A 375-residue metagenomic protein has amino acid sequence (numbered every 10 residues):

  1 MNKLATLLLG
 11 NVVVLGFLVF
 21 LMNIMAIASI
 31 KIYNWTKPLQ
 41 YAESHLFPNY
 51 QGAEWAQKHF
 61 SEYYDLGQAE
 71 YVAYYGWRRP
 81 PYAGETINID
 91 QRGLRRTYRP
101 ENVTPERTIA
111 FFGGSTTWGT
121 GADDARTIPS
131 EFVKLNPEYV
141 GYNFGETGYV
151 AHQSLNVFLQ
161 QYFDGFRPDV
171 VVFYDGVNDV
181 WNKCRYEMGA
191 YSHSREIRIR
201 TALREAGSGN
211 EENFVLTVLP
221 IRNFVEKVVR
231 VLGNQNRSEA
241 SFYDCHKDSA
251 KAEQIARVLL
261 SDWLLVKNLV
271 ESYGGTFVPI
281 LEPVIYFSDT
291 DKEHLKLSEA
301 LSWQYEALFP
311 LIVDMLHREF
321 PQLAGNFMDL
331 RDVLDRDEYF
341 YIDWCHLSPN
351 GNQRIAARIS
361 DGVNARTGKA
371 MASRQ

Functional and structural regions predicted by a protein language model:
N2-V14, A26, I30, E319-P321 (+2 more regions): Histidine-centered active-site loop/cap adjacent to the catalytic His in serine esterases/O-acetyl transfer systems
V19-P38: Membrane-interface motif at the C-terminal end of an N-terminal transmembrane signal
T36-S130, K134-L135, E338, Q375: Membrane/wall-proximal cationic-aromatic binding patches
T108-I109, T116-G209, N213: Conserved SGNH/GDSL esterase-like catalytic core that processes O-acyl groups on lipids and polysaccharides
S130, K134, H152, N156 (+8 more regions): Solvent-exposed, polar/charged alpha-helical surfaces in well-ordered, non-transmembrane soluble domains, broadly
N143-G145, L281-E282, D329-R331: Residue-level recognition of beta-strand->loop/alpha-helix junctions
E146, R331-D335, Y341, C345-L347: Catalytic cores of nucleotide-enabled group-transfer and carboxylate-activating enzymes in metabolic and assembly-line
G176-R318, D335-E338: Serine-dependent acyl-ester chemistry module
